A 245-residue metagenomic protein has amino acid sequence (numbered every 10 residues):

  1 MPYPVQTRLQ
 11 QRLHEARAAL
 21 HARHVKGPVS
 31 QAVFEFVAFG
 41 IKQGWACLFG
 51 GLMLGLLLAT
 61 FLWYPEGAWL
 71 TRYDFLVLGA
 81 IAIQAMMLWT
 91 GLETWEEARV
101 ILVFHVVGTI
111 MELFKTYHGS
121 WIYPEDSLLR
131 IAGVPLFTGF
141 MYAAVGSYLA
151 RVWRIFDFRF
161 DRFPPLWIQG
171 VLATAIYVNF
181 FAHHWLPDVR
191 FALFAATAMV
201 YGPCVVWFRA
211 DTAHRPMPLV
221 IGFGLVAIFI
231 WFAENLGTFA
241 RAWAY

Functional and structural regions predicted by a protein language model:
P2-Y245: Aromatic-rich, lipid-facing transmembrane alpha helices and their immediate juxtamembrane interface loops in integral
